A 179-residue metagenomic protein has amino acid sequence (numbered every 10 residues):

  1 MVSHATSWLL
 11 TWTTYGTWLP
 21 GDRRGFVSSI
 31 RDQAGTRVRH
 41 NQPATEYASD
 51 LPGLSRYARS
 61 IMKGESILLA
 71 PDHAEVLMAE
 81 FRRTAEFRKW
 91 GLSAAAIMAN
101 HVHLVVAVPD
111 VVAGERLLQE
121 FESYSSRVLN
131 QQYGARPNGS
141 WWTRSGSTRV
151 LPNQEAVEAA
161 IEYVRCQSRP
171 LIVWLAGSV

Functional and structural regions predicted by a protein language model:
M1-V179: Short catalytic/metal-binding and nucleic-acid-binding patches
